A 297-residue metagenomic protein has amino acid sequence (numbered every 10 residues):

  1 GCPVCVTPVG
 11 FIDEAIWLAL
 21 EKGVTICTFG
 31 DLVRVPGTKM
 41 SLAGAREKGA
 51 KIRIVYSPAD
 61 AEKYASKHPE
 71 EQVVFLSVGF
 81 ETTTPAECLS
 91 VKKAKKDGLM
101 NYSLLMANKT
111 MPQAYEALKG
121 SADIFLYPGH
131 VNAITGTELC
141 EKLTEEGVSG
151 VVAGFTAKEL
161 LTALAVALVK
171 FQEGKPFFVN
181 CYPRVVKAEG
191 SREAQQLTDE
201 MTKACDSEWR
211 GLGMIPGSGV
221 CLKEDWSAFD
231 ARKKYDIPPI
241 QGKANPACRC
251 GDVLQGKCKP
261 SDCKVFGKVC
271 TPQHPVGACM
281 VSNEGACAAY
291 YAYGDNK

Functional and structural regions predicted by a protein language model:
G1-E70, T84, K92-D97, S103-L105 (+3 more regions): Metallocofactor- and cofactor-centric catalytic cores in central/energy metabolism, strongly enriched
G1-I12, F29-L32, I52-P58, N108-P112 (+7 more regions): Conserved mixed alpha/beta catalytic, RNA-binding, or beta-rich assembly cores of soluble enzyme, regulatory
C2-T7, D31-V35, L76-A86, M111 (+2 more regions): Gly/Ser/Thr-rich loops at beta-strand to alpha-helix junctions that form or flank small-molecule/cofactor-binding
C27-G30, F75-V78, L105-A107, L126-P128 (+1 more regions): Short beta-strand segments
P69-V74, T144-G147, A244: Glycine/charged-rich beta-loop-alpha catalytic/anionic-binding loops adjacent to active sites
E87-L89, E138-L139: Short amphipathic alpha-helical segments
S103, G120-V186: A conserved active-site cap/scaffold subdomain adjacent to cofactor or substrate pockets
L161-D252: Internal helical hairpin/lid segments
